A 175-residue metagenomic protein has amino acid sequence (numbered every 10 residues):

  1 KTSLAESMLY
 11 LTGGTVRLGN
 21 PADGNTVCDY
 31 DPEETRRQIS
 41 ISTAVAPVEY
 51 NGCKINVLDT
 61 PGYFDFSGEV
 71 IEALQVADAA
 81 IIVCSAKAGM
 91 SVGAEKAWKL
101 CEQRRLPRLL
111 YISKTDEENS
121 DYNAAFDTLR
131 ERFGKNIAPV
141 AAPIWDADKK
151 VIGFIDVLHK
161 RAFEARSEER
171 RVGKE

Functional and structural regions predicted by a protein language model:
K1-C84, M90, F133, P139: P-loop NTPase switch module centered on the Walker A-proximal segment
L18, S85-K174: P-loop NTPase catalytic nucleotide-binding module
